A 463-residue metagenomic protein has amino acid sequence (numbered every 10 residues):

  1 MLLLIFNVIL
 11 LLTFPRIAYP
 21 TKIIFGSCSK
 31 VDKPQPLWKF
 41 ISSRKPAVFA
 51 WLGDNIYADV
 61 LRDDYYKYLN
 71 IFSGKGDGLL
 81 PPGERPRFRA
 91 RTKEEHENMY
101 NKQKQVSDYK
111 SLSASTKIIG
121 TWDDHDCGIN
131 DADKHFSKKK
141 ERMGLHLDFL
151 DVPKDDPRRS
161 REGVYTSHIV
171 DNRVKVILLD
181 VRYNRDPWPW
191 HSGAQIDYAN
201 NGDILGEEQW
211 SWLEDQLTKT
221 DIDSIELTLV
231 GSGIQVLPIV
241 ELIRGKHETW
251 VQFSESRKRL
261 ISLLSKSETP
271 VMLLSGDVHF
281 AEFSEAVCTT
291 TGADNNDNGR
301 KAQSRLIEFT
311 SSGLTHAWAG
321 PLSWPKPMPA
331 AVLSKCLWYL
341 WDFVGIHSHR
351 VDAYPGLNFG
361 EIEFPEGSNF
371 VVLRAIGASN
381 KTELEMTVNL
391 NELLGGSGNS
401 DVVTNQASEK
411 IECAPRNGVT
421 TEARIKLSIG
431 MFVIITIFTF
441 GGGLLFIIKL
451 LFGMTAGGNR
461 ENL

Functional and structural regions predicted by a protein language model:
L2-R16: Cleavable N-terminal signal peptides of Sec/SRP-targeted secreted and luminal proteins
F14-L463: Metal-dependent phosphoester/phosphodiester hydrolase catalytic core
